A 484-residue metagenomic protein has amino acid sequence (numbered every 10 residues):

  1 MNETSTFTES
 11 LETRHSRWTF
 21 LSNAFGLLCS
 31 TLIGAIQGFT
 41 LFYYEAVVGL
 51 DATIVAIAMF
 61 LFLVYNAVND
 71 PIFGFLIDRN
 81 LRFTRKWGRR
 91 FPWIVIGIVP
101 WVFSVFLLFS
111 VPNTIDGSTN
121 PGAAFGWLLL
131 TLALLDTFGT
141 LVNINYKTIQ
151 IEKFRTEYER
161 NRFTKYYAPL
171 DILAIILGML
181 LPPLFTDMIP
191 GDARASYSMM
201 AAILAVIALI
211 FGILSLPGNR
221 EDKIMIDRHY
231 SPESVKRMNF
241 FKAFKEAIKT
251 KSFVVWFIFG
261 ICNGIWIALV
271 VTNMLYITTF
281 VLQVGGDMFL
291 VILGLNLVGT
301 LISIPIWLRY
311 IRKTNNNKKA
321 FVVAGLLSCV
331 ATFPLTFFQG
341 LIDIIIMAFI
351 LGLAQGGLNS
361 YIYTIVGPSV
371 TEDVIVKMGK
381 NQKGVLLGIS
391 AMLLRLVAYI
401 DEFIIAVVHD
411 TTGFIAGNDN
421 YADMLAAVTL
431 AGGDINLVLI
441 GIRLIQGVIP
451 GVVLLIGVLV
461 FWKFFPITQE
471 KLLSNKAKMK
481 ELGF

Functional and structural regions predicted by a protein language model:
N2-F484: Membrane-embedded alpha-helical bundles of multi-pass transporters/translocases, especially carrier/permease families
